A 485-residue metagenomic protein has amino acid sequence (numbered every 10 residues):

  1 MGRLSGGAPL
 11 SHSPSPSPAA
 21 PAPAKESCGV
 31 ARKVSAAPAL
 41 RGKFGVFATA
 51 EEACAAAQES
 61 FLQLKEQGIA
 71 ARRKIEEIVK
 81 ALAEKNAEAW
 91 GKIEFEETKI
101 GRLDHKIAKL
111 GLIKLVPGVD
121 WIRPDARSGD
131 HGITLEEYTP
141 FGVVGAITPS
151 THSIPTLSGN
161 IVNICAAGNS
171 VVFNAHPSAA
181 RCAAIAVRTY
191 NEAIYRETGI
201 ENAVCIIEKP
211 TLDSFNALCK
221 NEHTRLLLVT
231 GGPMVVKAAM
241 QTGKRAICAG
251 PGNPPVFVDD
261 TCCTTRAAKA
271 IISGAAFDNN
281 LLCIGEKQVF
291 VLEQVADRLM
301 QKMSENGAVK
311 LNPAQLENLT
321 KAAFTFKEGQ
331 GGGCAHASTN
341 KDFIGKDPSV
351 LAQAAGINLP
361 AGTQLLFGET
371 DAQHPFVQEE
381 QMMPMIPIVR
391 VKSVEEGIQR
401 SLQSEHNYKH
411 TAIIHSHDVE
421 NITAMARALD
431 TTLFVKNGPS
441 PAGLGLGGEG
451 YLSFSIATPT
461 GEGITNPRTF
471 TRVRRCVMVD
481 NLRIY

Functional and structural regions predicted by a protein language model:
M1-L135, N163: N-terminal Rossmann-like NAD(P)+-binding subdomain of aldehyde/semialdehyde dehydrogenases
S5, C54, Q58-G68, V79-A87 (+14 more regions): Structural signal for hydrophobic packing residues in well-ordered secondary-structure cores of soluble enzyme domains
C28, P38, I357-Y485: Conserved C-terminal structural/oligomerization subdomain of aldehyde/semialdehyde dehydrogenase
F44, S158, C165, V236-L365 (+1 more regions): ALDH superfamily catalytic-core signature
A53-A55, C248-G250, N279-C283, F376-Q381 (+1 more regions): Short, flexible turn/loop "capping" segments at secondary-structure junctions
I69-A71, T198-V204, N279-C283, V309-K321 (+4 more regions): Flexible, glycine/charged-enriched surface loops at secondary-structure junctions
R72, V144, H152, G168 (+9 more regions): Buried hydrophobic positions in well-ordered alpha/beta secondary-structure cores of metabolic enzymes
P124-R266: Rossmann-like NAD(P) dinucleotide-binding subdomain of oxidoreductase/dehydrogenase enzymes
